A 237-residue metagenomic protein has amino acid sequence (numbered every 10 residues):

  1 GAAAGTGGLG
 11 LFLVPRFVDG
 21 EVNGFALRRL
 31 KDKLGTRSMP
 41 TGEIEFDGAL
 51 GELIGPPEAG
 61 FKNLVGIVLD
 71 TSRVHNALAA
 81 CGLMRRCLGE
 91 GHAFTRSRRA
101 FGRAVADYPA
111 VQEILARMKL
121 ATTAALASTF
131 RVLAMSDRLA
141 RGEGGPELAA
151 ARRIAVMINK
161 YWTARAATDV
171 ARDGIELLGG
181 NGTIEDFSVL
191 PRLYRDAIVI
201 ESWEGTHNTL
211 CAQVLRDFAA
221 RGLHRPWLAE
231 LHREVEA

Functional and structural regions predicted by a protein language model:
G1-A237: Internal glycine-rich alpha/beta core junctions
